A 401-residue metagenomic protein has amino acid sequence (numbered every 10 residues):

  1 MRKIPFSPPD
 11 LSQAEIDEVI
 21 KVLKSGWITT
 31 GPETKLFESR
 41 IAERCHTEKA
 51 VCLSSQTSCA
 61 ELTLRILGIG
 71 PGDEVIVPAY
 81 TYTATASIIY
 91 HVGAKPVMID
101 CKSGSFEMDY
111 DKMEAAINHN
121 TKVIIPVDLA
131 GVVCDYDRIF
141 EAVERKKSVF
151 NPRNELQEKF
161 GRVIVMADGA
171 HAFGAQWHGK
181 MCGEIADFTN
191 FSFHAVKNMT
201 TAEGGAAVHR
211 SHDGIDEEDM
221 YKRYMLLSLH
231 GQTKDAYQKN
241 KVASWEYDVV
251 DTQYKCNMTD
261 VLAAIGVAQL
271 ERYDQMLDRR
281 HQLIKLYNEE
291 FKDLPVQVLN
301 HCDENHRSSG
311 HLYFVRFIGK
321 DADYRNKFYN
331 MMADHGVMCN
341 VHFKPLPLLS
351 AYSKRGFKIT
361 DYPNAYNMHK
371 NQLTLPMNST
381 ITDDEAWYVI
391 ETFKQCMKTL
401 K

Functional and structural regions predicted by a protein language model:
M1-W27, P32, D248-V250, P376: N-terminal "arm"/small-domain region of PLP-dependent enzymes with the aminotransferase-like
D17, E61, Y110-N118, D137 (+2 more regions): Amphipathic, non-transmembrane alpha-helical secondary structure
W27-E74, I88-Y90, M98, K147-N151: Phosphate-binding glycine-rich loop
T34-S39, T47-A50, V123-V127, V132-F140 (+2 more regions): PLP-dependent aminotransferase class I/II
R65-G169, Q176: PLP-dependent aminotransferase-like
E107-M113, G179-T189, F393-K394: A short alpha/beta connector and helix-capping loop motif
R153-T200, W245-V249: Conserved active-site segment immediately N-terminal to the catalytic lysine that forms the internal aldimine
H171, E184-K234, D260: Active-site PLP attachment segment
